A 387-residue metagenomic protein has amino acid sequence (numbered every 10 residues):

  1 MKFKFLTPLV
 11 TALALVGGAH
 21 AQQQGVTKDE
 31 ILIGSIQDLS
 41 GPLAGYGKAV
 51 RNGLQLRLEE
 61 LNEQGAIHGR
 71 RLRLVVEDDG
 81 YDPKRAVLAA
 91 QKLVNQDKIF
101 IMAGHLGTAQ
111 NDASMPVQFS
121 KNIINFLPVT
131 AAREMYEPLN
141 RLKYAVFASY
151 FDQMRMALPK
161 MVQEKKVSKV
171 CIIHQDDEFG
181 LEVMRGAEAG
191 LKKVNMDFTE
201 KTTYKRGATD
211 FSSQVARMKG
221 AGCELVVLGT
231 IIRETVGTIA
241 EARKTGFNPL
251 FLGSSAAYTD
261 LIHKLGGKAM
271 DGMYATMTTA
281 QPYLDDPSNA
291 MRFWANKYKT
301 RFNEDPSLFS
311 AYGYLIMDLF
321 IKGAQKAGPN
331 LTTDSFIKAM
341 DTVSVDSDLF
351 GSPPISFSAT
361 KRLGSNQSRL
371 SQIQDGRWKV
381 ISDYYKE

Functional and structural regions predicted by a protein language model:
M1-L32, Y385-E387: Short, low-complexity disordered leader/linker segments with a strong preference for bacterial N-terminal type II
G25-V26, E30-Q55, E77-K84, L106-G107 (+4 more regions): Extracytoplasmic "Venus flytrap"
V26, E30-L32, G45-N52, E60 (+3 more regions): Beta-alpha junction/loop-to-helix N-cap segments that form part of ligand/metal-binding clefts
D38, E59, D318-K326: Short glycine/serine- and small hydrophobic-enriched flexible loop segments
G45, A49-L56, R85-K92, D97 (+20 more regions): Extracytoplasmic/secreted proteins, especially bacterial periplasmic and envelope-associated proteins
K84, K98-K201, L250-A275: Extracytoplasmic ligand/sensor domains, especially the bilobed periplasmic-binding protein
A148, I239-G313, V380-K386: Extracellular/periplasmic periplasmic-binding protein-like sensory domains
T300-S310, I321-W378: Segments of small-molecule ligand-sensing domains
